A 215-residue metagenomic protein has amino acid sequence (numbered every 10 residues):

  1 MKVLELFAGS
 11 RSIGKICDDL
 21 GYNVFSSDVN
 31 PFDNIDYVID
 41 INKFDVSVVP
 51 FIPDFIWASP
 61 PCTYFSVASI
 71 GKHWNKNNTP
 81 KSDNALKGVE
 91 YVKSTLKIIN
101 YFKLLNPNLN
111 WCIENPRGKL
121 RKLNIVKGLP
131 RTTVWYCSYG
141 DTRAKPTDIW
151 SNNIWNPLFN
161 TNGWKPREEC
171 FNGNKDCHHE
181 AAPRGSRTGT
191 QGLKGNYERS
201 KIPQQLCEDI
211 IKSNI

Functional and structural regions predicted by a protein language model:
K2-V48, D54-S59, Y64-F65: SAM cofactor-binding core of SAM-dependent methyltransferases, primarily the Rossmann-like beta-alpha-beta module
L6, V38, F44, V48-F55 (+1 more regions): Class I S-adenosyl-L-methionine
